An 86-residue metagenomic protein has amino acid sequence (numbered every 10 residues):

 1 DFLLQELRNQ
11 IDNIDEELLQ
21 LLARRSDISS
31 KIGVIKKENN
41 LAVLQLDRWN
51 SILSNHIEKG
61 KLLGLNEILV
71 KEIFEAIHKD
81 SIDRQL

Functional and structural regions predicted by a protein language model:
D1-L86: Domain-level signature for soluble enzymes in the chorismate/prephenate branch of the shikimate pathway
